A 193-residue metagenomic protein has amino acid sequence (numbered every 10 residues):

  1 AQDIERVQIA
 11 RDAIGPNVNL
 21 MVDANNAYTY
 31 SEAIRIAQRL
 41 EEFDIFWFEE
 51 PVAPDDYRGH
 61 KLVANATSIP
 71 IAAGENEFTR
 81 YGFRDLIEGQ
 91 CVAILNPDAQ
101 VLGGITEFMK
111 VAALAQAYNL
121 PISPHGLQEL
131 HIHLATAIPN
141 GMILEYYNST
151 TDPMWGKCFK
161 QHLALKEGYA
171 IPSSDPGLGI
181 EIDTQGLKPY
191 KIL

Functional and structural regions predicted by a protein language model:
A1-A66: Metal-dependent enolase-superfamily TIM-barrel catalytic cores that perform enediolate-based chemistry
G15-P16, D56, D98, I171 (+1 more regions): Poly-acidic low-complexity segments
N26, D98-V101, P176: Short loop or secondary-structure boundary microenvironments that flank and position key functional residues
Q38, D44, A53-Y169: Shared catalytic-loop signature of beta/alpha-barrel
K157-L193: C-terminal extensions of enzymes
